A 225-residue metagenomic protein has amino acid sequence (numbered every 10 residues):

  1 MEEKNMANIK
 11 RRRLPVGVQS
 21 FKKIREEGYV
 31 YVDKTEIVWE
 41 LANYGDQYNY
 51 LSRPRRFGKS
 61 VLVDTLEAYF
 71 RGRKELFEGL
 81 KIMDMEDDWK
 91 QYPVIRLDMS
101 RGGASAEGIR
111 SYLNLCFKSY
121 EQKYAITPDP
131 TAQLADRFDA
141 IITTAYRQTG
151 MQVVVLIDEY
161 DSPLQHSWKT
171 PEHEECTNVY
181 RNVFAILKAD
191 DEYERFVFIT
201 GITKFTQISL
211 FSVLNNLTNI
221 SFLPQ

Functional and structural regions predicted by a protein language model:
M1-Q225: Phosphate-binding site recognition
